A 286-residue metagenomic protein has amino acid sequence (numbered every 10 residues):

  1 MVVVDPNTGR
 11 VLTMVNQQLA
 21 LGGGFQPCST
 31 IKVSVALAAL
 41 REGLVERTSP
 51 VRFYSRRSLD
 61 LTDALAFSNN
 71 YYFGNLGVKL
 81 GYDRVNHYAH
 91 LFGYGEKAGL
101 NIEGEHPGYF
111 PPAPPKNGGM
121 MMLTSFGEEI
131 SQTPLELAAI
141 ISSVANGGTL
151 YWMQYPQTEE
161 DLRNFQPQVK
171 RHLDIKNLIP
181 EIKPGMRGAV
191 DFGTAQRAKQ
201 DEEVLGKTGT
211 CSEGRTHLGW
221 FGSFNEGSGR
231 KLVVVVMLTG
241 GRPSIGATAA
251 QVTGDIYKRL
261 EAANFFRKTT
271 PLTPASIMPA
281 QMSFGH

Functional and structural regions predicted by a protein language model:
M1-G23, A38-L238, I245, F284-H286: Beta-lactam-recognizing serine transpeptidase/beta-lactamase-like catalytic domain environment
F25-L37: Active/ligand-binding-proximal structured segments within catalytic/core domains that scaffold catalytic residues
S29-K32, T133, A249: Short, conserved glycine- and acidic-residue-centered signature motifs in active-site or ligand-binding loops
G240-V252: A short acidic/glycine-rich loop-to-helix N-cap element
A250-H286: Short, gly/Ser/Thr-rich active-site loops of penicillin-recognizing serine hydrolases
